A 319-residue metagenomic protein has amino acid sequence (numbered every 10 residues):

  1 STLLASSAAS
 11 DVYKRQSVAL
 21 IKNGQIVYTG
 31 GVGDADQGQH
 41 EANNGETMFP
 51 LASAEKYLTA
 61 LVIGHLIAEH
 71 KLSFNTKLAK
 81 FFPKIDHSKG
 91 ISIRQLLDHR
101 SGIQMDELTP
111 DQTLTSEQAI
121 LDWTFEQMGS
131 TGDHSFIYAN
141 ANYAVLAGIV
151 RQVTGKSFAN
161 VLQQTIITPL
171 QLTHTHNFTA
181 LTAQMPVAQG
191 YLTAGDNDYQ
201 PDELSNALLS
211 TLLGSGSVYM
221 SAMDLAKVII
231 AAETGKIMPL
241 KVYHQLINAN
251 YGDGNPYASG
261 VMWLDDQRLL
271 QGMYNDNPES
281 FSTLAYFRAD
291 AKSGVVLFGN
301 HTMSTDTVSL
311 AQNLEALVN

Functional and structural regions predicted by a protein language model:
T2-Y13: Short, small-residue-biased leader/transition segments that mark boundaries at the very start of proteins
L3, M48, Y219: Short aromatic/basic micro-patch
D11-E41, V261-W263, V295-V296: A short, well-structured edge-of-sheet supersecondary motif
S17-A19, P50-A52, Q95-L97, G294-F298: Structural recognition of the beta-strand scaffold that forms the well-ordered cores of secreted hydrolase catalytic
G33-Q37, L209, T302-M303: A short acidic/small-residue loop/turn micro-motif
Q37-A139: Active-site-proximal loop and beta-strand segments within enzyme catalytic domains
I91-L270, N275-N277: Short, surface-exposed loop or secondary-structure junction motifs that flank catalytic or metal-binding residues
G235-K236, N277-N319: Structured C-terminal helix/loop/strand segments within mature extracytoplasmic catalytic/sensor domains
